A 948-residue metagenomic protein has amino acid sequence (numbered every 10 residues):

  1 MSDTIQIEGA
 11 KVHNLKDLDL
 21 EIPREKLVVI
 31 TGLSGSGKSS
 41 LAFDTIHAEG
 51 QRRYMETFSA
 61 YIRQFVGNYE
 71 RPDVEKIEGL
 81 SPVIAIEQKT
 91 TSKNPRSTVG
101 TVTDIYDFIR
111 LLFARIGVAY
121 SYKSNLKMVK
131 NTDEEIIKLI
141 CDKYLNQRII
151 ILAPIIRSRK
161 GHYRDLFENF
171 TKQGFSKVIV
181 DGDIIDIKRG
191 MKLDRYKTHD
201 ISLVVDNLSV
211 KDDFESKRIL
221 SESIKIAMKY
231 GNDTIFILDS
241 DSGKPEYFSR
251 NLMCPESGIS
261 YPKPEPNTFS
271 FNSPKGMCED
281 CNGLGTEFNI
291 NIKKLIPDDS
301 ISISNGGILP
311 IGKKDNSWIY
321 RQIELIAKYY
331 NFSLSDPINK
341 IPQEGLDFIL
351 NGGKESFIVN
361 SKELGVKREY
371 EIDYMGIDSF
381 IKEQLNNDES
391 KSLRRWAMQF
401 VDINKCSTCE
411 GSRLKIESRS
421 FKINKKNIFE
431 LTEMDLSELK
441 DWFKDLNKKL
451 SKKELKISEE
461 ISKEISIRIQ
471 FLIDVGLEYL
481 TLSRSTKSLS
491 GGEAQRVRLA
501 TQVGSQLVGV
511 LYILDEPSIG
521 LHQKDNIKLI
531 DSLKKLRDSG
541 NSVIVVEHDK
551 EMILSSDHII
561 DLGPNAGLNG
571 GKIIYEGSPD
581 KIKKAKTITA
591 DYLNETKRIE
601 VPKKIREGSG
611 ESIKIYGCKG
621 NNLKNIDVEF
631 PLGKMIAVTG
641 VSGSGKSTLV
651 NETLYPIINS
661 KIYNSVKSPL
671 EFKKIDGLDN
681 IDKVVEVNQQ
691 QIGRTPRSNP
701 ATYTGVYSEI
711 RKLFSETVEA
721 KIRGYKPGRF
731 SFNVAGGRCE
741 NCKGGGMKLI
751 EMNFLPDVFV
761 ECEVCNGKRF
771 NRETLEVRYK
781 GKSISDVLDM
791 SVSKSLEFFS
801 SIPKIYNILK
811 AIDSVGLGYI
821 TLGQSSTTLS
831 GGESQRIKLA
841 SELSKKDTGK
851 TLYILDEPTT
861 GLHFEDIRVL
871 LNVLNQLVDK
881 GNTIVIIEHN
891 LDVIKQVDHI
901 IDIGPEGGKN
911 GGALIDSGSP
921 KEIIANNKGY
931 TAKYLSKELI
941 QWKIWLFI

Functional and structural regions predicted by a protein language model:
M1-I948: Conserved phosphate-binding elements of NTP-dependent enzyme cores
